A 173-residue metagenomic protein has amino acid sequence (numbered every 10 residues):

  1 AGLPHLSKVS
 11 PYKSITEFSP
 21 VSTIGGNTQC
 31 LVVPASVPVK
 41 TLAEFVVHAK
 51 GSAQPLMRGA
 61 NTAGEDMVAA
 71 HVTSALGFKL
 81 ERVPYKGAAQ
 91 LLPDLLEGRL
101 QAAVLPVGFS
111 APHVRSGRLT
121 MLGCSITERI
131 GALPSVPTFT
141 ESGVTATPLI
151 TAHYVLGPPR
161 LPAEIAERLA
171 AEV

Functional and structural regions predicted by a protein language model:
A1, G59, Q101-P106, T120-G123: Paired acidic/hydrophobic, glycine-rich loop segments that form the ligand-binding mouth/hinge of periplasmic-binding
H5-Q90, F139, L149-V173: Hinge/capping helix and adjacent helix->loop/strand transition within the periplasmic-binding protein
K8-K13, P112-C124: Extracytoplasmic "Venus flytrap"/periplasmic binding protein-like
S19, F45, R118-I130: Conserved helix-loop-beta element of the AMP-binding
A35, V107-G108, I126, P159: Short secondary-structure boundary segments
T41, R99, R118, G143: Conserved functional loop/turn residues at catalytic and ligand-binding sites
F45-A53, L96, A111-T120: Basic phosphate/pyrophosphate-binding loop/patch that engages nucleotide-derived ligands
A70-A75, A89-A103, G108-S116: Short helices/loops that flank or line small-molecule/ion binding pockets
